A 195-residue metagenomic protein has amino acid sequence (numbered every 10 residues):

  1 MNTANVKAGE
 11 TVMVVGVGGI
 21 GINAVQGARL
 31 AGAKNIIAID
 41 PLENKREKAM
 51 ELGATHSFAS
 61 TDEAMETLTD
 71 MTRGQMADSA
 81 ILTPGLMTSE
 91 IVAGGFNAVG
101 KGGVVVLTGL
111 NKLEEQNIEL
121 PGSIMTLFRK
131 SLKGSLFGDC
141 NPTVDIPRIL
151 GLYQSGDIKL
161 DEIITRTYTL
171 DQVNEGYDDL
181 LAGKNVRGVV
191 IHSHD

Functional and structural regions predicted by a protein language model:
M1-D62, E66: Mid-domain Rossmann-like dinucleotide-binding core that forms the NAD(H)/NADP(H) cofactor-binding site
T3-A8, E47-S131: Glycine-rich cofactor phosphate-binding loops and adjacent beta1-alpha1 units of small-molecule cofactor enzyme domains
M13, I37, V104-V106, K133: Structural detector of well-ordered beta-strand residues that form the stable sheet scaffold of enzyme domains
A24, K45, I91, P121 (+1 more regions): Hydrophobic alpha-helical segments typical of transmembrane helices and their membrane-interface/capping positions
L42, N111, G138: Residues in the short beta-alpha loop(s) of Rossmann-like NAD(P)-binding domains
S57, L132-G134, I163, T167: Conserved beta-strand scaffold positions in the cores of enzyme catalytic domains, especially in NTP/NDP-utilizing
E63, S79, A93-N97, K101 (+1 more regions): C-terminal hydrophobic helical "lid"/dimerization subdomain of Rossmann-like NAD(P)H-dependent oxidoreductases
